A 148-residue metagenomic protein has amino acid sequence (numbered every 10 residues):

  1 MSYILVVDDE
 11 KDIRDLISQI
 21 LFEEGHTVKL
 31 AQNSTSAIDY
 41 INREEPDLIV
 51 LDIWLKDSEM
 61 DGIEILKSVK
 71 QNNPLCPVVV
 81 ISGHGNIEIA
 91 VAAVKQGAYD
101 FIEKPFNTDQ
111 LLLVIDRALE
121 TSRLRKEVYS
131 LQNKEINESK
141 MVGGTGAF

Functional and structural regions predicted by a protein language model:
D8, D52-W54: Active-site residues of response regulator receiver
D9, K104, G144: A Lys-centered signature of the CheY-like receiver
E10-K29, R43: Two-component/phosphorelay signaling modules centered on CheY-like receiver
L30-L48: Acidic, metal-coordinating helix/loop segments flanking the phosphotransfer/catalytic sites of two-component signaling
D39, D61-L75, A92: Short amphipathic alpha-helix used as the core "switch/output" element in two-component signaling
Q132-F148: AAA+ ATPase active-site-proximal loops
